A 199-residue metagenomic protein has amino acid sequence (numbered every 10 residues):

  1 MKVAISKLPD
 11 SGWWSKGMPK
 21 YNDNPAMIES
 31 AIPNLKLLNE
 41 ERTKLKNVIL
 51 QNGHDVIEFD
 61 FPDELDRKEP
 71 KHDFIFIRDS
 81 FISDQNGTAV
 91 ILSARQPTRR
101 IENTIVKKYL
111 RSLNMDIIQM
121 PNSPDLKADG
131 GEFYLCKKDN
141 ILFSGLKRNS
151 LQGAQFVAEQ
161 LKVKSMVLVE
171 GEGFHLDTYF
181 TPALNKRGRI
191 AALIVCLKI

Functional and structural regions predicted by a protein language model:
M1-I199: The feature marks the mature, well-folded catalytic cores of soluble enzymes
